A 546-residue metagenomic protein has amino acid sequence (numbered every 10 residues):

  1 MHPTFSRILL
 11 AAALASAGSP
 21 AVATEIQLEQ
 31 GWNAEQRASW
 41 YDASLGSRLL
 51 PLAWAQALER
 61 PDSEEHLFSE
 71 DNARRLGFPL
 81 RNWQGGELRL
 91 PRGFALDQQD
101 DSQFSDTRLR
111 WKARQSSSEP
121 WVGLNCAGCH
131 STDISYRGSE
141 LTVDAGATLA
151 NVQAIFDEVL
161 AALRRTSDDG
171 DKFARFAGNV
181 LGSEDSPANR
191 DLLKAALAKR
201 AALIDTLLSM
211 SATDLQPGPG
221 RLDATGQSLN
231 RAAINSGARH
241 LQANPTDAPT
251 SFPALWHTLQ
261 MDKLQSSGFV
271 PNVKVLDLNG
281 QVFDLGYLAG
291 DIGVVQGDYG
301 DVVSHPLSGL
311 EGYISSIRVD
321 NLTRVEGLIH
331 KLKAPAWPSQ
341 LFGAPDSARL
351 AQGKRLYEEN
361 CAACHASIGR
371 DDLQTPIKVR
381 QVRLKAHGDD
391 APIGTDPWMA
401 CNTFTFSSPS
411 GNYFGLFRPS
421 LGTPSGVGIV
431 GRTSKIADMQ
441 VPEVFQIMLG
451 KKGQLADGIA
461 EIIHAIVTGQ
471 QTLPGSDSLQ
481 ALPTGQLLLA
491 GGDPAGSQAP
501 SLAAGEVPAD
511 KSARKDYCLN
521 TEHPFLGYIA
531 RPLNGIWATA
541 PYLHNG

Functional and structural regions predicted by a protein language model:
M1-L9: Bacterial N-terminal signal peptides that target proteins for export
A11-A12, A21: Cleavable N-terminal signal peptides
A12, F342, G535: Generic anion/oxyanion-binding catalytic loop in active/binding sites
S16-G18: N-terminal signal peptide c-region/cleavage motif recognized by signal peptidases
T24-R137, L141-G146, D157-L160, R164-E358 (+5 more regions): Extended surface/linker regions that mediate inter-domain or inter-protein docking in multi-component redox
Y136-D157, W256-H257, G268, D372-P409 (+4 more regions): Gly/Gly-Pro-rich "capping" loops immediately C-terminal to redox-active cysteine motifs in periplasmic/lumenal
T375-T472, L482: C-terminal engagement modules used by replication, chromatin/transcription, nuclear envelope/ESCRT, and ubiquitin
